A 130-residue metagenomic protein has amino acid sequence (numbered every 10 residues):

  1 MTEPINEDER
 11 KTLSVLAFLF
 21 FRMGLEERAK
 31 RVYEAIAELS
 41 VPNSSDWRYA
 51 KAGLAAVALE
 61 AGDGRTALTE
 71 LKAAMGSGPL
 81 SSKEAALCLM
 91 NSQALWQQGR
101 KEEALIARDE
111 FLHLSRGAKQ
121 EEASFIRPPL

Functional and structural regions predicted by a protein language model:
K72-G76, L89-K119: TPR/TPR-like (Sel1-like) alpha-helical repeat modules
